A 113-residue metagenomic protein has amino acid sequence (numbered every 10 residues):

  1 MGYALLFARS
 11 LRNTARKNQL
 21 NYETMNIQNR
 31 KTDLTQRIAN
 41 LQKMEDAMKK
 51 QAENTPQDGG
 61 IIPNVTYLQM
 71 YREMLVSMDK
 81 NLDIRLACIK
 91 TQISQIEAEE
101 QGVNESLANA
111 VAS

Functional and structural regions predicted by a protein language model:
M1-S113: Amphipathic alpha-helical polymerization modules
